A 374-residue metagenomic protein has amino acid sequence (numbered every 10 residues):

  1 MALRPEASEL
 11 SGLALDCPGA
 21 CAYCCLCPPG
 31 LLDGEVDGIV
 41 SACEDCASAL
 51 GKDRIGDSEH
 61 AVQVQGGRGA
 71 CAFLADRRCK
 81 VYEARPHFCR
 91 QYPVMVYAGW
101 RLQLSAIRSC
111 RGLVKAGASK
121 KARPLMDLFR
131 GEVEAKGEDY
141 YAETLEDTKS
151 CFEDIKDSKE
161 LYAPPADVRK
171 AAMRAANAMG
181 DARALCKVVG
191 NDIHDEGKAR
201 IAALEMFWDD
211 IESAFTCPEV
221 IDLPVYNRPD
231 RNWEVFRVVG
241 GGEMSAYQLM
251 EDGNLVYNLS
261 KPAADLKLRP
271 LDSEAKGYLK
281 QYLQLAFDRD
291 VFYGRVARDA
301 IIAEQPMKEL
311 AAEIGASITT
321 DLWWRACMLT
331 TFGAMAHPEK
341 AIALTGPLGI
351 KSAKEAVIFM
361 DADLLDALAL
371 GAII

Functional and structural regions predicted by a protein language model:
M1-R78, Y82-I374: Short loop/turn segments that flank or connect secondary-structure elements
